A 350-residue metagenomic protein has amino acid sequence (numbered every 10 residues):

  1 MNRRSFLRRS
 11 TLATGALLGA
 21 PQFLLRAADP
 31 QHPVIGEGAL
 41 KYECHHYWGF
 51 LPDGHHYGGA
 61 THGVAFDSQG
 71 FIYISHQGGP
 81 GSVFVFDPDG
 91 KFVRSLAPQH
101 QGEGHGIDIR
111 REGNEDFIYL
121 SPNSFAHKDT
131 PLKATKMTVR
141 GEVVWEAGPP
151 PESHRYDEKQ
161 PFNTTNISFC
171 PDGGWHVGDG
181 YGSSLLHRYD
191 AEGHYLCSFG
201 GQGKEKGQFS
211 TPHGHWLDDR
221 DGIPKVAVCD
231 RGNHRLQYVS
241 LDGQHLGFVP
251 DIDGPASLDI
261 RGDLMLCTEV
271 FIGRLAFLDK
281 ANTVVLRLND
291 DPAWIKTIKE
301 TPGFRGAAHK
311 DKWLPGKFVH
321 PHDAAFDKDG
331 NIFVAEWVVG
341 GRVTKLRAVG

Functional and structural regions predicted by a protein language model:
L7-R26: N-terminal export signals
A28-H46: Blade/loop signatures of beta-propeller domains
H46-H55, A97-H100, V144-F162, L196-G207 (+1 more regions): Surface-exposed loop and turn segments in beta-propeller and other repeat-based domains that flank or scaffold
H56-Q69, H100-G113, A126, E152-G174 (+5 more regions): Beta-rich, blade/repeat-based domains predominating in secreted/periplasmic proteins but also intracellular
I74-Q77, I118-K128, V177-G180, D219 (+3 more regions): Conserved beta-strand positions in repeat-built beta-propeller and related beta-rich domains
G81-E115, P122-N123: Blade-loop segments of beta-propeller domains
I252-P292, I298-E300: Loop/turn-rich, solvent-exposed surfaces of beta-rich toroidal or solenoidal domains
H320-G350: Blade-level signature of beta-propeller repeat domains, shared across WD40, Kelch, NHL, RCC1 and BNR/Asp-box propellers
